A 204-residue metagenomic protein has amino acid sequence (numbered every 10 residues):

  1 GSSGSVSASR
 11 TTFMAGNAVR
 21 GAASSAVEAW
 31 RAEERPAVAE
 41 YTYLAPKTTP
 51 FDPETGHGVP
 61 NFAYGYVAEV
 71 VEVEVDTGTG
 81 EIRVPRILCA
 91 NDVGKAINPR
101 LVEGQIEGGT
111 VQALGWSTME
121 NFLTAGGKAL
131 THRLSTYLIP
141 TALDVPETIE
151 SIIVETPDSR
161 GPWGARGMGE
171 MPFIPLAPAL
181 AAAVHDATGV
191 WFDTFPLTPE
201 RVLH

Functional and structural regions predicted by a protein language model:
G1-T110, W116-D144, R201-H204: Cofactor-centric catalytic regions
R20, E28-A37, P172, P178-H204: Intrinsic disorder at enzyme termini
P50, V154, A182-H185: Intrinsically disordered terminal and processing segments
H57, A96, R100-V102, G161-P172 (+1 more regions): A short glycine/serine-rich beta->alpha loop
G108-T118, G167-D186: Conserved phosphate/anionic-ligand binding catalytic regions in large, soluble enzymes, centered on
T141-R166: Generic long, charged, amphipathic alpha-helical segments
